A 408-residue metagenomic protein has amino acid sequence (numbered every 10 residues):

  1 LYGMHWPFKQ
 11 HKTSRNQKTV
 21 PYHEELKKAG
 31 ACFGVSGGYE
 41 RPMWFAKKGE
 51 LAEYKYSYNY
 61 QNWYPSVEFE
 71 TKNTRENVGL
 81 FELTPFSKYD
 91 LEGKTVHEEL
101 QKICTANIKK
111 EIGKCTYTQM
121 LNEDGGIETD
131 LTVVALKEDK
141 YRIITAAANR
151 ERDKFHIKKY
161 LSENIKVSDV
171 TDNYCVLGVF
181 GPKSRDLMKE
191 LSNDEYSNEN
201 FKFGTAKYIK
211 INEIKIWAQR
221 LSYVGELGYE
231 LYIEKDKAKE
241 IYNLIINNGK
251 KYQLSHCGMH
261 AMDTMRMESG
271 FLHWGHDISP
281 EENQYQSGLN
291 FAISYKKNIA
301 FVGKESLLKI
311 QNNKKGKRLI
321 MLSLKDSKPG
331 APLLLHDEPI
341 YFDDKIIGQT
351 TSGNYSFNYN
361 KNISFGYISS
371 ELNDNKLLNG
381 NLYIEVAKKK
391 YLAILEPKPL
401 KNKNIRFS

Functional and structural regions predicted by a protein language model:
L1-S408: Glycine/proline-enriched, intrinsically flexible loops and inter-domain linkers
